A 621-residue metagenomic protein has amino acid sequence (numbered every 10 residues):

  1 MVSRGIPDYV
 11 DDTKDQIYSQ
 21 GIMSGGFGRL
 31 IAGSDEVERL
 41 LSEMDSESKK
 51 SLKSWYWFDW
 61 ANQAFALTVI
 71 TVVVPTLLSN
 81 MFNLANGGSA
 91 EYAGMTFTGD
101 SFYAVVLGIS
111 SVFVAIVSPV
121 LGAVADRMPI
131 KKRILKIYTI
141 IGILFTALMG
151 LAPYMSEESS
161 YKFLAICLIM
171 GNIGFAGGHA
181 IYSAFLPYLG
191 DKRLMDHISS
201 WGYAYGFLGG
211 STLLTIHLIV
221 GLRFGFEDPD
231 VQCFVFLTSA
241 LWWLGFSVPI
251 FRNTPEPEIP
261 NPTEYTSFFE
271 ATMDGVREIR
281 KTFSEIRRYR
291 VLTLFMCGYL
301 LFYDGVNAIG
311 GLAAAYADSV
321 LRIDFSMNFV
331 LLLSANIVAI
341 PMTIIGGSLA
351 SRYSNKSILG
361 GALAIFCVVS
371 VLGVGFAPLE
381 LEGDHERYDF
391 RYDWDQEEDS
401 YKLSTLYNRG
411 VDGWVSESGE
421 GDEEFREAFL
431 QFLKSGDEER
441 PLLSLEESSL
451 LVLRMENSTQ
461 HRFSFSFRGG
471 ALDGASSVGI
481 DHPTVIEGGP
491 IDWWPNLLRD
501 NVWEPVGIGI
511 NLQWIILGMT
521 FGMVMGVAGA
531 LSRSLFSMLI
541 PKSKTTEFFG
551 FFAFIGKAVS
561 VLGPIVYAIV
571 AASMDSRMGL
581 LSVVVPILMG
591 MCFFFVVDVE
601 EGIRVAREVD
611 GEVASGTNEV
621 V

Functional and structural regions predicted by a protein language model:
V2-S54, K131, I140, L144-A165 (+5 more regions): Intracellular loop-helix junctions on the cytosolic face of multi-pass helical membrane proteins
V69-D100, G311-N328: Short amphipathic helix-loop junctions that connect adjacent transmembrane helices in Major Facilitator Superfamily/SLC
V72-N80, S211-D230, L562-R577: Transmembrane alpha-helix termini and helix-breaking/packing motifs in multi-pass membrane transporters
F97-D100, K192-G202, F325-S326, K542-F552: Loop-to-transmembrane helix entry/capping segments in MFS-fold secondary transporters and related SLC/MFSD carriers
V114-I130, P341-N355, A571: Helix-to-loop junctions at the C-terminal end of transmembrane segments in multipass secondary transporters
A125-I141, S351-F366: Cytoplasmic membrane-interface "Motif A"-like loop-to-helix N-cap segments of 12-TM Major Facilitator Superfamily
I137-E158, I365-D393, P490-V506: C-terminal ends and interior cores of transmembrane alpha-helices in multi-pass membrane transporters/permeases
V220-L241, G489, W494-N511, I569-I587: A membrane-interface helix-boundary motif in multi-pass transporters
